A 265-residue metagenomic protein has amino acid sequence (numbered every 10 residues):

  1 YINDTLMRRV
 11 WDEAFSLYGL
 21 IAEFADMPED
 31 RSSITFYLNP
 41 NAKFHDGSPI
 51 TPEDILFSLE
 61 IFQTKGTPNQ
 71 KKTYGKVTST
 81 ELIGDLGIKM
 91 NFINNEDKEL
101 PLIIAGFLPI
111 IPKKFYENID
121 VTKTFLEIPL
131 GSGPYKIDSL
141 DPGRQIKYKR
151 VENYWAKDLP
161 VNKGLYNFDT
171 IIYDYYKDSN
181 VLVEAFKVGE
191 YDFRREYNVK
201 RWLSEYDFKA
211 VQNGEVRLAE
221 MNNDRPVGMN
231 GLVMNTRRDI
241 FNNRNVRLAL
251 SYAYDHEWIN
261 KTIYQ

Functional and structural regions predicted by a protein language model:
Y1, E29-R31, G75, I83-D85 (+4 more regions): Short, solvent-exposed loop/turn segments at the edges of secondary structure
Y1, Y18-A22, S48, N95-L108 (+3 more regions): A structural "hinge/loop" feature
Y1-E29, E60, L130: N-terminal lobe/hinge region of extracytoplasmic solute-binding protein
V10-D12, I104-L165, D169-T170, N180-V181: Gly/Pro-rich hinge or "lid" segments in bacterial periplasmic/extracellular proteins
W11, D30-S32, N39-N41, I55 (+10 more regions): Solvent-exposed coil/turn segments that connect beta secondary-structure elements in extracytoplasmic/periplasmic
E23-P68, I83, K89-N91, Y175-Y176 (+3 more regions): Aromatic- and charge-enriched surface segment that lines or borders ligand/interaction sites
Y37, K71-Y116, P134-K136, D141: Surface-exposed binding/hinge segments that line and control ligand-binding clefts or catalytic entry sites
F62, S79-L82, D138-K149, D174-R238 (+2 more regions): Extracellular/periplasmic solute-recognition and catalytic clefts
